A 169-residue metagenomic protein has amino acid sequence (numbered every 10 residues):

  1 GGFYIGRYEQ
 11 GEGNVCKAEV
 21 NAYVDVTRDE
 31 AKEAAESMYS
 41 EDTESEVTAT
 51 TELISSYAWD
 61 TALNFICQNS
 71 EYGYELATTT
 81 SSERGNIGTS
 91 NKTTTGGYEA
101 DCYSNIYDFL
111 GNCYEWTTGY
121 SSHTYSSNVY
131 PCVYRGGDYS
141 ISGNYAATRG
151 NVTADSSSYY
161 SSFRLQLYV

Functional and structural regions predicted by a protein language model:
G1-D108: Short aromatic-cysteine micro-motif
Y4-G6, S104-N105, L110, E115-T117 (+1 more regions): Residues within well-ordered beta-strands of beta-sheet-rich folds
Q10, S121, Y139: Short, glycine-/Ser/Thr-/acidic-enriched flexible segments
D25-S40, T50, I54, S126-V169: Disulfide-stabilized, aromatic/cysteine-rich ligand-recognition loop
S70-Y72, H123, T153: Glycine-aromatic-enriched surface loops/turns that form tight recognition elements
T117-S127: Cytochrome P450 core scaffold surrounding the K-helix E-X-X-R motif and the conserved "meander" helix-loop region
